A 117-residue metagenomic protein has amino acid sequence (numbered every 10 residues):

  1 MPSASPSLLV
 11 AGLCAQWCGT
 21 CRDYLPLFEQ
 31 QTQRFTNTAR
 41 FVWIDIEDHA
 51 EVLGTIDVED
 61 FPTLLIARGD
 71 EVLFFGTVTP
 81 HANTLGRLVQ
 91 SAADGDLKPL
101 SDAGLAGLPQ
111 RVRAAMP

Functional and structural regions predicted by a protein language model:
M1-F35: Local sequence-structure signature of Cys/Sec-based thiol-disulfide redox active-site neighborhoods
M1-P2, G54-I56: Short amphipathic alpha-helix with an adjacent loop that forms part of the alpha/beta core around
L13, T32, N37-V52, V58-F61 (+1 more regions): Thiol-based oxidoreductase modules, predominantly thioredoxin-like and allied folds used for disulfide exchange
Q16-G19, A50, E71: Glycine-centered loop/turn positions within well-structured domains that cap or flank conserved ligand/cofactor-binding
Y24, T55-I56, L88: Residue-level signal for well-ordered alpha-helical positions
P26, P62-L65: Short, proline-centered helix/strand-breaking motifs
L65-A106: Non-catalytic, surface beta->alpha helical segment in thiol-disulfide oxidoreductase systems
Q110-P117: C-terminal output/effector regions of signal-responsive regulators
